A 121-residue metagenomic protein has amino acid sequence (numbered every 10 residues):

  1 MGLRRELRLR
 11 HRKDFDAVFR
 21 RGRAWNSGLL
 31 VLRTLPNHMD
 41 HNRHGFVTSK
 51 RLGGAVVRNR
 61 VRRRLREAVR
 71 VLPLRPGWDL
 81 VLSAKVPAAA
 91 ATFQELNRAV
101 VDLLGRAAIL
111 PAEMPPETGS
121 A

Functional and structural regions predicted by a protein language model:
M1-A121: Positively charged, solvent-exposed patches that mediate nucleic-acid binding
